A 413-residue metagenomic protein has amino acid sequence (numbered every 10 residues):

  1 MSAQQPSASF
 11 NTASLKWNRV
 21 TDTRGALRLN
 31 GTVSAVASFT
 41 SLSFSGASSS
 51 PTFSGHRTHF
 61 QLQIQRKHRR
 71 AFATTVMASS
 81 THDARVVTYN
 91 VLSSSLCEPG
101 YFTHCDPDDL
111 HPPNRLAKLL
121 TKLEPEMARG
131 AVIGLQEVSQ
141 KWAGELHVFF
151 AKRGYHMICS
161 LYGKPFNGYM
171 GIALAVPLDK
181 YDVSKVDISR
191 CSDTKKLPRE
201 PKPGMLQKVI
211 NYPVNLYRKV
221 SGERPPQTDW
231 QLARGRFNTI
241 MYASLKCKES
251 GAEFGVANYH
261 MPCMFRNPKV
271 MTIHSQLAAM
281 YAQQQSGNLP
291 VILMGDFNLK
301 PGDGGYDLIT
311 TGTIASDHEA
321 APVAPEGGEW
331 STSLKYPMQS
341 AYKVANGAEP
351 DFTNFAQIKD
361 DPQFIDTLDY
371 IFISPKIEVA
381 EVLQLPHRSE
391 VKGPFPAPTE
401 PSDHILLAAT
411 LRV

Functional and structural regions predicted by a protein language model:
M1-H56: N-terminal chloroplast transit peptides
R66-R69, T228, S244, R266-Q276 (+2 more regions): Metal-dependent phosphoester-hydrolase catalytic domains
A71-S79: N-terminal mitochondrial targeting presequences
D83, E124-P125, V132-M261, L385: Structured beta-strand-rich core segments of catalytic domains in phosphoester-bond hydrolases
V86-V87, L293: Residue-level marker for buried hydrophobic side chains located in beta-strands that build the well-ordered beta-sheet
V91-R115, L197-P201, Q227, L232-A233 (+1 more regions): Acidic/histidine-rich helix-loop elements that form or flank divalent-metal/phosphate-binding sites at the catalytic
S93-S95, Q140-G144, N167, C263-R266 (+1 more regions): Active-site environment of divalent metal-dependent phosphoester hydrolases
R115-R129: A short, N-terminal amphipathic alpha-helix
